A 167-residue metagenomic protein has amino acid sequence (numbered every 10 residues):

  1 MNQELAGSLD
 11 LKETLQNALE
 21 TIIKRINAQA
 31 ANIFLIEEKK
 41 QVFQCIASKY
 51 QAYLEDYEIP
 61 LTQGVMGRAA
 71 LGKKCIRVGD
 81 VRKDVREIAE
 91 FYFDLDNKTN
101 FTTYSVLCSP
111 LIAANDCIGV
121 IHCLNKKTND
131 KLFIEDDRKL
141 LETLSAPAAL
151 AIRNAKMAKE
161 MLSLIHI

Functional and structural regions predicted by a protein language model:
M1-L5, D10-I22, I26-Q29, I33 (+1 more regions): Amphipathic alpha-helical coiled-coil segments that mediate homodimerization and allosteric signal transmission
N2, A151, A155-L162: Amphipathic coiled-coil signal-coupling helices
E20-I23, A31-L61, V81-D84: GAF sensory/regulatory domain recognition with acknowledged cross-activation on helical regulatory dimers
V42, G79-S105, K126-K127, L132-E135: Signal-transducing coupling segments at domain and membrane junctions
M66, L111-K127, A151: Sensory-domain boundary capping and coupling elements
Y104-I112: A short, aliphatic-rich beta-strand micro-motif
E142-A149: Allosteric cytosolic regulatory segments
I165-I167: Conserved small/polar residues in nucleotide/adenosyl-binding loops
